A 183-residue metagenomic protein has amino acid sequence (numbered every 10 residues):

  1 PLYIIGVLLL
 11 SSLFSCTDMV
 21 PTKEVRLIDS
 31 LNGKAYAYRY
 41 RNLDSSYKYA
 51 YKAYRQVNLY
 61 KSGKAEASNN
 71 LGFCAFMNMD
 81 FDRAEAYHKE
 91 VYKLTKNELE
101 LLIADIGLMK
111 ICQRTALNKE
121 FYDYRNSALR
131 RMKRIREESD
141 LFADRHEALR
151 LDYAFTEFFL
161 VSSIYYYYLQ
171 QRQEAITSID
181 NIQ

Functional and structural regions predicted by a protein language model:
I4-S12: Bacterial N-terminal signal peptides
C16-Q183: A "functional boundary" signal
